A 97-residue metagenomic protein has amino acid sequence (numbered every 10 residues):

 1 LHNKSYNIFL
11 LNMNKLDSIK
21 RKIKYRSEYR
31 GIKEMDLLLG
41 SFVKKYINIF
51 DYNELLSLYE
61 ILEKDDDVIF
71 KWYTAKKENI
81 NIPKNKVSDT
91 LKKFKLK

Functional and structural regions predicted by a protein language model:
F9-K97: Positively charged, polar, low-complexity stretches
